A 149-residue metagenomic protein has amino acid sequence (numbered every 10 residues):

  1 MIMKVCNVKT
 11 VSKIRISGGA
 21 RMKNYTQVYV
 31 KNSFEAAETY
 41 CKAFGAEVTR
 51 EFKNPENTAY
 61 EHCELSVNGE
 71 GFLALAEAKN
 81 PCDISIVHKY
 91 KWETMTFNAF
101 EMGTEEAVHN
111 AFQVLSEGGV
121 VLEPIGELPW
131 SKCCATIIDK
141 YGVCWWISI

Functional and structural regions predicted by a protein language model:
M1-R21: Short, Lys/Arg-enriched N-terminal segments with co-localized hydrophobic residues within the first ~10-30 amino acids
K13, V30-S33: Short N-terminal leader segment in a subset of presequences, especially plant chloroplast and some mitochondrial
G18-K31, E38, K42-I138, I147-I149: Vicinal oxygen chelate
Y141: Ligand-binding pocket scaffold of soluble enzyme catalytic domains
